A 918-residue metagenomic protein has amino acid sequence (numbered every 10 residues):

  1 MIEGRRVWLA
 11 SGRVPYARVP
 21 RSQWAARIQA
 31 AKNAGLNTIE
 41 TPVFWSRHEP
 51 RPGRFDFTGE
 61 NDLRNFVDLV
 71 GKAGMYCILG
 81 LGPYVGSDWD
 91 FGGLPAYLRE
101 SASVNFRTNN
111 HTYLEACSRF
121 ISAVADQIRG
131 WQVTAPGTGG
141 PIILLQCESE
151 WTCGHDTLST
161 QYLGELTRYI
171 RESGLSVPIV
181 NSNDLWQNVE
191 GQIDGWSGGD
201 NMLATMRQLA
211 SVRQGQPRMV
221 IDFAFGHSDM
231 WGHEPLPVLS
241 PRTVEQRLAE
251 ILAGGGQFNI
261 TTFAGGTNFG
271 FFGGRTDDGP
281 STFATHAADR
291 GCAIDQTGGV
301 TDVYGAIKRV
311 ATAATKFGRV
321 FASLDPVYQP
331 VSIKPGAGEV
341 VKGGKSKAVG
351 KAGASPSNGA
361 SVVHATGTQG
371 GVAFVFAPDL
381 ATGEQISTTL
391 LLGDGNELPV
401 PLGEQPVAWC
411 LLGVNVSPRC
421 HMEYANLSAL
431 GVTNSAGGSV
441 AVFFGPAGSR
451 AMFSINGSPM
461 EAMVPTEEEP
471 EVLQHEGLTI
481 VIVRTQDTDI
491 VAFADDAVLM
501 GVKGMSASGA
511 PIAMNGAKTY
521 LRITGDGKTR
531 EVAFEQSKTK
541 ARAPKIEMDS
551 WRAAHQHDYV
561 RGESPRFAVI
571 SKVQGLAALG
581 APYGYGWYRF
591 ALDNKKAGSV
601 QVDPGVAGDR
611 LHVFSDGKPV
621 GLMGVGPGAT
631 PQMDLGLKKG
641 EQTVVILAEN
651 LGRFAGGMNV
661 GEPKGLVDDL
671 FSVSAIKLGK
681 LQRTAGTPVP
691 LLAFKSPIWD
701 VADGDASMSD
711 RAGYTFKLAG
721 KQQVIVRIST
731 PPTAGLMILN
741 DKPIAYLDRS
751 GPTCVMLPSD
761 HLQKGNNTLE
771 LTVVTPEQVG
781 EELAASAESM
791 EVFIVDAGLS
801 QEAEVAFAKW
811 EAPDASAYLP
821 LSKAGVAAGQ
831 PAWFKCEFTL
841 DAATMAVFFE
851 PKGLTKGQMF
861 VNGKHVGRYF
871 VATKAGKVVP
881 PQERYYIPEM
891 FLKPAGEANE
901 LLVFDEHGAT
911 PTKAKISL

Functional and structural regions predicted by a protein language model:
P15-N33, P52-L69, Q161, K596 (+6 more regions): Aromatic- and glycine-enriched glycan-recognition loops and surfaces that form the carbohydrate-binding subsites
W24-D90, T167-E172: Aromatic-lined substrate-binding rim segments of carbohydrate-active enzymes
G53-G59, K72, P83-T108, S122 (+5 more regions): Aromatic- and acidic-residue-enriched segments that line the glycan-binding/catalytic groove of carbohydrate-active
D62-L79, A102-I142: An active-site-proximal structural segment forming one wall of the substrate-binding cleft that immediately precedes
G80-P83, P136-T152, T167-G199, M219-V220 (+2 more regions): Aromatic-lined carbohydrate-recognition surfaces of secreted/lumenal glycan-active proteins
C117-Q127, T138-Q146, S159, L166 (+11 more regions): Carbohydrate-binding surfaces of carbohydrate-active enzymes
R168-P178, G195-H286: Catalytic-core region of carbohydrate-active enzymes that cleave or remodel glycosidic bonds
G598-S615, V644, T715-D741, L747 (+3 more regions): Aromatic-lined ligand-binding clefts that engage carbohydrates, nucleic acids, or primary amines
